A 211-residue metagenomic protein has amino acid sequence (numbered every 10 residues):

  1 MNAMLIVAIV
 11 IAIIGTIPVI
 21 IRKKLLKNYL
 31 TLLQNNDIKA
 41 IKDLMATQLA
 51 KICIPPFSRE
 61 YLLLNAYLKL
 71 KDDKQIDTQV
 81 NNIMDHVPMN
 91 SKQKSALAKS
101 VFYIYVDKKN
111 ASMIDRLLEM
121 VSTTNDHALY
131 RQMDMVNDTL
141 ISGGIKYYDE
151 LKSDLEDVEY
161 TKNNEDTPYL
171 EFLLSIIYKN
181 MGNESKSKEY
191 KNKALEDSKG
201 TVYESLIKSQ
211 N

Functional and structural regions predicted by a protein language model:
M1-Y29: N-terminal signal-anchor transmembrane alpha helix of single-pass membrane proteins, serving as the membrane-anchoring
I17-K27, I52-Y61, N90-K99, N125-N137 (+2 more regions): Generic helix N-cap/helix-start motif at coil->alpha-helix transitions
L26-I38: Alpha-helical transmembrane signal-anchor/signal-peptide segments
L32, Y67, V101, Y105 (+3 more regions): Residue at a conserved register position within TPR or TPR-like alpha-solenoid repeats
N35, L70, D107-K108, S142-I145 (+1 more regions): Structural motif corresponding to the intra-repeat A-B loop/turn of tetratricopeptide repeats
A40-Q48, D73-H86, N110-N125, K146-K162 (+1 more regions): Alpha-helical repeat scaffolds
I41-D73: Acidic, Ser/Thr-rich low-complexity segments on the non-lumenal side of membrane proteins
D138-N211: Extracytoplasmic/periplasmic C-terminal soluble domains
